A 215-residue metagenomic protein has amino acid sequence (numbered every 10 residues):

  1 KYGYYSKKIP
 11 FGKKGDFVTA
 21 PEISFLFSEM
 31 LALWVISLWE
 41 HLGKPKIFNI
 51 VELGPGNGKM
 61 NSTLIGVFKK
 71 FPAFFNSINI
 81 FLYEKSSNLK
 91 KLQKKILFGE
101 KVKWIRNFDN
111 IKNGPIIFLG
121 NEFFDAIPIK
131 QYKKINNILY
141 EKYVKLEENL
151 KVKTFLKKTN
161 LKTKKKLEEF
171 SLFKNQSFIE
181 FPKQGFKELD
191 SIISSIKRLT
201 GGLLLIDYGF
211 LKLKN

Functional and structural regions predicted by a protein language model:
K1-L53, N57-N107, I111-P115, Y132: Rossmann-like AdoMet
K112-P115, L119-N215: Class I S-adenosyl-L-methionine
